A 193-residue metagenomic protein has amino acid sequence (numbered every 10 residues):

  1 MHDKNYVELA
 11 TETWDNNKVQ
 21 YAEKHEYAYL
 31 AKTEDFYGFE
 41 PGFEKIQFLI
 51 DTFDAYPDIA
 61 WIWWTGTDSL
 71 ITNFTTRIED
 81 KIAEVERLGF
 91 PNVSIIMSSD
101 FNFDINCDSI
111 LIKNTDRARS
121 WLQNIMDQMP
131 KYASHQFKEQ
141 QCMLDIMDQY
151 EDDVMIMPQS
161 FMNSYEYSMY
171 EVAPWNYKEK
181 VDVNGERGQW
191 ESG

Functional and structural regions predicted by a protein language model:
M1-A60: N-terminal anchoring/stem segment of glycosyltransferases
M1-K4, E34-Y37, D68-L70, F103 (+1 more regions): Conserved beta-strand elements of beta-rich interaction domains across eukaryotes, especially beta-propellers
L9-T13, E34, T76-R77, I110 (+1 more regions): Short coil/turn segments at secondary-structure boundaries
E23, Y56-P57, R87-P91, F101-I105 (+1 more regions): Extracellular/periplasmic catalytic domains that process cell-envelope and extracellular macromolecules
K32-E34, S98, M157-Q159: Conserved beta-strand termini and adjacent loop/short-helix elements that scaffold enzyme active sites in alpha/beta
E44-Q47, A118-G193: Catalytic core and acceptor-binding pocket of nucleotide-sugar-dependent glycosyltransferases
S69-S109, K113-D116: Conserved donor-nucleotide/metal-binding helix-loop-beta segment in metal-dependent transferases, i.e., the alpha-helix
